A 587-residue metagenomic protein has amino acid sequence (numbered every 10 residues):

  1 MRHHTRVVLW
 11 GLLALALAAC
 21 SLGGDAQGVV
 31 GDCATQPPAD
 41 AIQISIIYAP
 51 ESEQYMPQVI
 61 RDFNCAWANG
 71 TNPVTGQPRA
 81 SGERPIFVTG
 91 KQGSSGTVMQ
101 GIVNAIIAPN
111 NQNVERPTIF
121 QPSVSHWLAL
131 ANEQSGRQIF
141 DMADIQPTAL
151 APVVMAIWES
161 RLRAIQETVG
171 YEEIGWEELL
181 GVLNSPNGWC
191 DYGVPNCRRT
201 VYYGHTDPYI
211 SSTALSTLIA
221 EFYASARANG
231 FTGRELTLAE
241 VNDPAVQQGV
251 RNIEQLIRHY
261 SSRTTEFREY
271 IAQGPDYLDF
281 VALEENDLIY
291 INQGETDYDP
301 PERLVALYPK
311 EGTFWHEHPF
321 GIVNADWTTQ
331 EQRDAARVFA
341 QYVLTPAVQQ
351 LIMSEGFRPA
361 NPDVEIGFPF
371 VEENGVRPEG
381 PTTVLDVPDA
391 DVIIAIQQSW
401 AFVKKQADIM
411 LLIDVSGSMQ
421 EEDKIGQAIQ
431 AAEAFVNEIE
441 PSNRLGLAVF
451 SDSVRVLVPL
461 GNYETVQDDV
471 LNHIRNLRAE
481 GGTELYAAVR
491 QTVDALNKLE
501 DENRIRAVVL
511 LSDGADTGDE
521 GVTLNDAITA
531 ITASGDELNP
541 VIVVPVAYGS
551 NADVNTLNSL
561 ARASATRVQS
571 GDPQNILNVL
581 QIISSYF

Functional and structural regions predicted by a protein language model:
L22-M142, T265-Y270: Early extracytoplasmic/lumenal segment of secretory-pathway proteins
D25-A26, A360-M410, G417-G426, N437 (+3 more regions): Acidic, polar low-complexity linker/tail segments
Q134-I210: A conserved helix-loop-strand patch within extracytoplasmic ligand-binding domains of the periplasmic binding
V154-S160, H316-A335, L351-G356: A bilobed periplasmic-binding-protein/Venus flytrap-type ligand-binding module shared by bacterial periplasmic
E221-A306: Ligand-binding pocket segment of bilobal, Venus flytrap-like solute-binding proteins
Y298-E302, G514-A563, Q569-S570, Q581-I582: VWA/integrin I-like adhesion module and closely mimicked acidic/polar interface patches used
A340-D363: Periplasmic-binding protein-like
R444-N476, Q491-E502, D519-N525, N551-A563: Short beta-strand-loop
